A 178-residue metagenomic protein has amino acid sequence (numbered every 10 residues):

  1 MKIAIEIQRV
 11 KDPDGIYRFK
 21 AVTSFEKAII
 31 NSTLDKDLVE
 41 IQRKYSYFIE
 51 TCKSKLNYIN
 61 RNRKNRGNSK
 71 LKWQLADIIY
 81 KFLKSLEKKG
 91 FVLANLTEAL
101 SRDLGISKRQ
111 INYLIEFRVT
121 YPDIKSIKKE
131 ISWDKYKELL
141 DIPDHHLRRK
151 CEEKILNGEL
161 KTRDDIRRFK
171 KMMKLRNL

Functional and structural regions predicted by a protein language model:
K2-I29, T33, T120-L178: Amphipathic alpha-helical oligomerization/scaffolding segments
K2-K70: Short, charged, low-complexity amphipathic alpha-helix
F19, F25, F48, Y80-F82 (+3 more regions): Phenylalanine-focused residue identity feature
A21, I30-T33, D37-K44, F48 (+8 more regions): Non-membrane alpha-helical secondary structure
S54-P143: Short, Lys/Arg-enriched phosphate-binding patches
